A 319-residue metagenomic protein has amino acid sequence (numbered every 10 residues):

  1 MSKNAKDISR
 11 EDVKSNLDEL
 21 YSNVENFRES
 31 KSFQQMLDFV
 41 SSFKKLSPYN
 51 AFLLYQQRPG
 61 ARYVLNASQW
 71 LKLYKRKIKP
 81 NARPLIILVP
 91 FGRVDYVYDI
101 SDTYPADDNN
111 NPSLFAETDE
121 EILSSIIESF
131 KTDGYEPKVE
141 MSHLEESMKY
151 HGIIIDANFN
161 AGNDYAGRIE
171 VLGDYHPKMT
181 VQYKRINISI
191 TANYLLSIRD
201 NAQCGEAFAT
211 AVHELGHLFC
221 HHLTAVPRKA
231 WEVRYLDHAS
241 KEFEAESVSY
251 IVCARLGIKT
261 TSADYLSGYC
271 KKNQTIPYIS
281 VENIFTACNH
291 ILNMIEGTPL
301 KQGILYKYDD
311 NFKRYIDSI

Functional and structural regions predicted by a protein language model:
M1-I319: N-terminal accessory/interface modules of nucleic-acid-binding and processing proteins
